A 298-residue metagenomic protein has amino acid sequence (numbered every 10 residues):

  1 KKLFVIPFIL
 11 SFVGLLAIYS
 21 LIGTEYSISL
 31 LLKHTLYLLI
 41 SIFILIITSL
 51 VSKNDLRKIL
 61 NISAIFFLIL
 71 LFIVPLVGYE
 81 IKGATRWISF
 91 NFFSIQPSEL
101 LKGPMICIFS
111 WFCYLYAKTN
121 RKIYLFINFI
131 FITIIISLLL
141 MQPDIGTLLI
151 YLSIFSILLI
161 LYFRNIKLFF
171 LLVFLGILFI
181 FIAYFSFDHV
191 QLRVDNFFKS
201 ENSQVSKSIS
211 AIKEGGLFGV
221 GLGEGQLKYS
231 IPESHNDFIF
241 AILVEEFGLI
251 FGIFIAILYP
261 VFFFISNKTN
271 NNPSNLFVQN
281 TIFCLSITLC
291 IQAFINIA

Functional and structural regions predicted by a protein language model:
K1-L3, L10, L16-Q142, I297: Membrane-helix boundary/helix-loop-helix interface segments in multi-pass membrane proteins
I28, V51-K58, I239-E246, T269-L276: Juxtamembrane loop-transmembrane helix junctions in multi-pass integral membrane proteins, especially the extracellular
F43, V51, I108, F185-H189 (+3 more regions): Transmembrane alpha-helix boundary/anchor motif
D55, L148, L152, H189-F197 (+1 more regions): Membrane-spanning helices that line or support transport/gating and their immediate boundary helices in channels
N61-L68, R121-M141, I145-F185: Hydrophobic alpha-helical segments of polytopic membrane proteins
I81, T85-W87, L171-F254, P273-F277: Hydrophobic, glycine- and aromatic-enriched re-entrant/interface helices and adjoining loop segments
E99, Y124, N128, L172 (+3 more regions): Alpha-helical transmembrane segments of multi-pass membrane proteins, especially transporters and channels
I250-I295: Hydrophobic transmembrane alpha-helices and their immediate junctions
